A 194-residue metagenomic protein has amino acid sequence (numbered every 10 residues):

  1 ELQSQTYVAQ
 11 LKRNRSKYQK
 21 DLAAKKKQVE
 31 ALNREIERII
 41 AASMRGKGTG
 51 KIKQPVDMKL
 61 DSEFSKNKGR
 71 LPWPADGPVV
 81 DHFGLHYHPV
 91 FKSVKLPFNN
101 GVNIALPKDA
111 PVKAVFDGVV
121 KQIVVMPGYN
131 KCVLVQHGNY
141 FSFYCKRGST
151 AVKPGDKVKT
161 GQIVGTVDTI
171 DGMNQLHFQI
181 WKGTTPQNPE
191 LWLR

Functional and structural regions predicted by a protein language model:
E1-F64: Alpha-helical oligomerization segments with coiled-coil/rod-like character
K53-N67, D81-A114, K182: Short glycine/threonine/proline-enriched tight-turn/helix- or strand-capping micro-motif at secondary-structure
P72, A105, P111-V115, Y144-C145 (+1 more regions): Small beta-strand-rich domains/subdomains or short beta-sheet motifs embedded in larger alpha/beta proteins
W73-D81, A110-V120, G161: Generic structural motif
D81, L106, Q122, K146-S149 (+1 more regions): A residue-level detector for short acidic-glycine micro-motifs
P89-K92, P97-N100, P127-L134, N174-L176: Short aromatic-glycine-enriched beta-strand elements
A114-S149: Zn2+-dependent peptidoglycan hydrolase active-site motif and core
V133-Q136, P154-R194: Conserved, short, structured surface segments that act as functional micro-motifs
